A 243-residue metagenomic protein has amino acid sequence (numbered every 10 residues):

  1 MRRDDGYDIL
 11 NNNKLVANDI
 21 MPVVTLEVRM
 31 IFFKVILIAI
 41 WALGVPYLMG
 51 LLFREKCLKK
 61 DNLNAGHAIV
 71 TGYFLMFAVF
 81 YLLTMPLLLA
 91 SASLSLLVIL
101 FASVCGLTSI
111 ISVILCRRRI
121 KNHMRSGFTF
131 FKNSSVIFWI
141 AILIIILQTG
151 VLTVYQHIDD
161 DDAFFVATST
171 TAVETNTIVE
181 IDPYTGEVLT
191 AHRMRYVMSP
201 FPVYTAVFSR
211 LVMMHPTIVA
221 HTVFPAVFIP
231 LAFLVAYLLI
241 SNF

Functional and structural regions predicted by a protein language model:
R2, L10-F128: Membrane-embedded, hydrophobic transmembrane alpha-helices
R2-D4, L152: Residue-level detector of alpha-helix boundary/anchor positions
V24-T25, C57-L58, V136-A141, L211-M213: Short, flexible segments with low predicted structural confidence
Y73-L75, A141, M194-R195: A short, ordered amphipathic alpha-helix with a cationic face
F130-V151: Internal/C-terminal transmembrane anchor helices
I144-F243: Active-site lumenal/periplasmic loops and adjacent helix-entry segments of GT-C-fold, multi-pass membrane
